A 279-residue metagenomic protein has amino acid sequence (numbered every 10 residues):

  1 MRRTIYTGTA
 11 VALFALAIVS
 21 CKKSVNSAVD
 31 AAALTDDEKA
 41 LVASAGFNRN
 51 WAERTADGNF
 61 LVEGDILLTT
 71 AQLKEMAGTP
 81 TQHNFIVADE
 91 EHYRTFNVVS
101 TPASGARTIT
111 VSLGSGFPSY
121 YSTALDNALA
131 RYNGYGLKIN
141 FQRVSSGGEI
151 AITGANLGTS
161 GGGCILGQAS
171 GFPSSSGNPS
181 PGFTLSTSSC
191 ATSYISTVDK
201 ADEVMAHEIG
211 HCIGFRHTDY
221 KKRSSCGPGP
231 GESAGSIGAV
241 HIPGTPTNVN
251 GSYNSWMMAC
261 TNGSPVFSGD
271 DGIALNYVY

Functional and structural regions predicted by a protein language model:
M1-T9: Bacterial N-terminal signal peptides that target proteins for export
A17-S20: C-terminal motif of bacterial Sec signal peptides marking the signal peptidase cleavage site
V25-Y120, I237-N248: Disordered inhibitory propeptide/activation segment of secreted metzincin zinc metalloprotease zymogens, centered on
I109-S115, Q142-S160: Acidic helix-start/capping segments at beta-turn-to-alpha-helix junctions
G116-Q142: A short alpha-helix/helix-coil micro-patch that ends at or immediately precedes a cysteine
Y121, A151-T184, H241: Catalytic zinc-binding patch centered on the HExxH motif and its immediate surroundings that defines zinc-dependent
L166-T197, S255-A259, A274-Y277: Active-site scaffold of zinc-dependent metalloenzymes
V198-D199, V204-D270: The catalytic-center signature of Zn2+-dependent metalloproteases
